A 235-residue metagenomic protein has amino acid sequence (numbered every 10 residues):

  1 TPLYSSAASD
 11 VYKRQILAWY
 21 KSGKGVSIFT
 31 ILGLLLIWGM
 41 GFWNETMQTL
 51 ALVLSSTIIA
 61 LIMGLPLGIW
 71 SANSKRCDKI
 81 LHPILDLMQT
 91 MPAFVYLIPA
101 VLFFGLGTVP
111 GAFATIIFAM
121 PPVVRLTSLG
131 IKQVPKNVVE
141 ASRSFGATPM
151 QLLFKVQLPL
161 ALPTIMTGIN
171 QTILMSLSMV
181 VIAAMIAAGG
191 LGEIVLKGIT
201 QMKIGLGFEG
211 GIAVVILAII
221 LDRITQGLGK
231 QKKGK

Functional and structural regions predicted by a protein language model:
T1-A8, Y12: Single conserved hydrophobic/aromatic residue that forms the stacking wall/gate of nucleotide- or nucleobase-binding
A7, T225-K235: Transmembrane alpha-helical segments of polytopic membrane transport and secretion proteins
D10-L17, T30-L36, V95-P99, P159: Hydrophobic, membrane-inserted alpha-helices
T30, W38-A100, L126-L129: Cytoplasmic-entry segments and transmembrane alpha-helices of multi-pass inner-membrane transporters
N44-A60, A93-L126, L160-M166, L206-G211: Loop-to-helix entry region at the N-terminal start of transmembrane alpha-helices in multi-pass membrane transporters
L102, I131, S176-V214, K233-K235: Glycine-rich helix-loop "coupling/hinge" segments at transmembrane-helix boundaries in multipass transporters
F113, I117, P149-A183, G205 (+2 more regions): Transmembrane alpha-helices
P122-Q171, V195: Short cytoplasmic-facing helical segments at TM-TM junctions of multi-pass membrane proteins
